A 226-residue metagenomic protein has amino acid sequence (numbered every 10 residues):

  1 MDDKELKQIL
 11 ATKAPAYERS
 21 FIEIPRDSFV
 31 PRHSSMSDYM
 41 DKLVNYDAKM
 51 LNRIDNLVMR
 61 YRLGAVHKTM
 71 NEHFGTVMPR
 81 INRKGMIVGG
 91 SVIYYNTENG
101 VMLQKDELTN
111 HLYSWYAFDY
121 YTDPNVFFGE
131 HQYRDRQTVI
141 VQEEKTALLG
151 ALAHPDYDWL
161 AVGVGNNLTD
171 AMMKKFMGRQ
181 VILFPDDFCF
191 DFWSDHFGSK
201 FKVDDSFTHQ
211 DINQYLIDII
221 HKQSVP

Functional and structural regions predicted by a protein language model:
M1-K84, Q132-Y133, D218-P226: TOPRIM metal-binding catalytic domain and adjacent DNA-binding surface shared by DnaG-type primases
A14-D27, H154-D156, F176-G178, G198: Short, well-ordered coil/turn elements that cap or connect secondary structure elements
K68-M177: Phosphate-handling DNA/RNA-contact segment within nucleic-acid enzymes
I140, F176-D191: Acidic beta-strand-to-loop metal/phosphate-binding motif
W159, F201-V203: Generic structural signal for residues in well-ordered beta-strands
V162-L168, P185-C189, S206-T208: Short, acidic/turn-prone active-site loops that include or flank metal/cofactor- and phosphate-binding residues
N167-F176, F192-S194, Q210-I217: Short, charged, surface-exposed secondary-structure boundary motifs
D191-F201: Short, aromatic/basic amphipathic alpha-helical patches
